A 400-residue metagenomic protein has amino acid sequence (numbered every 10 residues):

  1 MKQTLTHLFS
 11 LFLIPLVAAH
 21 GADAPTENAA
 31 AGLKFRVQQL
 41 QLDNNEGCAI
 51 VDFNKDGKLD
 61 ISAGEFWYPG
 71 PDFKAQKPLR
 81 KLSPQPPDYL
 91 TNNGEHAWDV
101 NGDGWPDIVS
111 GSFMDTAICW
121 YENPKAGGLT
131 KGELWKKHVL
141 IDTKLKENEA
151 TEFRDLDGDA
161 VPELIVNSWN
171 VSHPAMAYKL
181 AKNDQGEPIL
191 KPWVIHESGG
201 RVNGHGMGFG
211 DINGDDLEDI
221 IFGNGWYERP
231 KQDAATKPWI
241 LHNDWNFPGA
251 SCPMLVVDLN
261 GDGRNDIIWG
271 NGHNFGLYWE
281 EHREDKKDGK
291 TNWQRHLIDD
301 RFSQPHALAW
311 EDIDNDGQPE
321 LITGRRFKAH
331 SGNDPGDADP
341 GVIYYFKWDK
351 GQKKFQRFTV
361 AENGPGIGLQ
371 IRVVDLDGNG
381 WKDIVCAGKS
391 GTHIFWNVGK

Functional and structural regions predicted by a protein language model:
M1-H7: Positively charged n-region of N-terminal signal peptides that target proteins for export
H7-A18: Bacterial N-terminal signal peptides
H20-K400: Beta-propeller-forming repeat regions
